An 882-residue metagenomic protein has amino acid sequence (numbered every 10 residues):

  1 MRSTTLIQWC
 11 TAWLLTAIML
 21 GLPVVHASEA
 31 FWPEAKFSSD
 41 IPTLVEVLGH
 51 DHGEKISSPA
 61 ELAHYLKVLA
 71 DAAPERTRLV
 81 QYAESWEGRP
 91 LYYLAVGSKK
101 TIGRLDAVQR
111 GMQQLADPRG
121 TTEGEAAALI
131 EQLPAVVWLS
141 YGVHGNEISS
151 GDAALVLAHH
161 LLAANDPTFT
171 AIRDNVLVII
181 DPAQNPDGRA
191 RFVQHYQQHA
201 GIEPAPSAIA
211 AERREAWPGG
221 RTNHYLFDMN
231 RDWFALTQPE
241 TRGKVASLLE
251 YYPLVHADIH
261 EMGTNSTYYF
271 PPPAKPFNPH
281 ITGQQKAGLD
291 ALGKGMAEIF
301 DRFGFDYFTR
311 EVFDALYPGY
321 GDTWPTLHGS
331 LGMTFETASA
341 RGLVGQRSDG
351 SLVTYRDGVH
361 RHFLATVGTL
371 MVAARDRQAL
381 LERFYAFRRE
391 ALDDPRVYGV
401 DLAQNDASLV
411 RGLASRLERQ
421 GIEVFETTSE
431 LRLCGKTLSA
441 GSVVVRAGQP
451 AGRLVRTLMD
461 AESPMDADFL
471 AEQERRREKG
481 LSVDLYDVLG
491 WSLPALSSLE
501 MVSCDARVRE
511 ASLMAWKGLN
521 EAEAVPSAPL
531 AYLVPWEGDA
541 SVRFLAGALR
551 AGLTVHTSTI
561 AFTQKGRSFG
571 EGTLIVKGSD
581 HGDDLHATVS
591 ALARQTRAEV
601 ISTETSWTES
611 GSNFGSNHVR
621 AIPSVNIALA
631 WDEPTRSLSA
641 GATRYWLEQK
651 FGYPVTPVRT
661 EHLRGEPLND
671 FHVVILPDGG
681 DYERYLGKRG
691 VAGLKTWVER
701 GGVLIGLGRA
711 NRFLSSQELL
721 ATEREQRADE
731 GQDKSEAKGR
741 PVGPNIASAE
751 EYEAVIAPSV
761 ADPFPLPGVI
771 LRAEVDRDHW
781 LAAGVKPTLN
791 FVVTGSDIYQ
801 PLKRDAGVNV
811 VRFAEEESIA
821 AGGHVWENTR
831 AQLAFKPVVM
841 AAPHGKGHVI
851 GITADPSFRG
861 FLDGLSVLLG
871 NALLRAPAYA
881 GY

Functional and structural regions predicted by a protein language model:
M1-Q8: N-terminal secretory signal peptides that target proteins for export/translocation
W9-P23: Bacterial N-terminal signal peptides
S28-I148, L155-V176, Y225, R231-D232 (+9 more regions): Intrinsic-disorder/low-complexity accessory segments
A158-L161, N175-Q198: Carboxylate/His-rich catalytic cores and anion/metal-binding grooves
P182-P186, Y196, I259-S266, A710-N711: Short, solvent-exposed turn/loop segments enriched in Gly/Ser/Thr/Pro and often Arg
Q194-R213, F234, E240-T241, P253: Active-site cavity-forming subdomains of large catalytic enzyme subunits
A208-F227: Aromatic- and acidic-residue-enriched carbohydrate-binding clefts of CAZyme catalytic domains
D258-I259, L676: Conserved beta-strand positions
